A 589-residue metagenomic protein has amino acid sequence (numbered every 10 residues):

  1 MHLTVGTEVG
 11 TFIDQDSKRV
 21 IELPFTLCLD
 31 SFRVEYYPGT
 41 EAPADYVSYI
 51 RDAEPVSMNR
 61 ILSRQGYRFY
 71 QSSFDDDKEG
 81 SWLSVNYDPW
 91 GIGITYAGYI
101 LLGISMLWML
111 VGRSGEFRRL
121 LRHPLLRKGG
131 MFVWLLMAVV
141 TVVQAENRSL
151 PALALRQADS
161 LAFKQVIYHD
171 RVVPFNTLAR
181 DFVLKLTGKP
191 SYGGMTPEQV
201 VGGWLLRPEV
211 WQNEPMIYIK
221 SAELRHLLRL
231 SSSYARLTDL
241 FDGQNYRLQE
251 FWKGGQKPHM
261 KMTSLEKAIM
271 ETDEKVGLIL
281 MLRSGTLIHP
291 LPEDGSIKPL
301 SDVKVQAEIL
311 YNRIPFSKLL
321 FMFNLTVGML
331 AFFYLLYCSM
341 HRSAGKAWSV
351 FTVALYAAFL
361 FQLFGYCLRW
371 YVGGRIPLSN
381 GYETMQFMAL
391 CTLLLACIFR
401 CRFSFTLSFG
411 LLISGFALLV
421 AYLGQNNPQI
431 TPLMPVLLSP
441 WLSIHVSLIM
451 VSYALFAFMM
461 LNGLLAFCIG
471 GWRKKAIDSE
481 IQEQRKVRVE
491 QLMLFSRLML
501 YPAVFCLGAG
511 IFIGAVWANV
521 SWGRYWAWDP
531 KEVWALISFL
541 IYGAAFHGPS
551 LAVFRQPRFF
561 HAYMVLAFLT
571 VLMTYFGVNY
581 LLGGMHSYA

Functional and structural regions predicted by a protein language model:
M1-A589: Solvent-exposed, non-transmembrane regions of integral membrane proteins
